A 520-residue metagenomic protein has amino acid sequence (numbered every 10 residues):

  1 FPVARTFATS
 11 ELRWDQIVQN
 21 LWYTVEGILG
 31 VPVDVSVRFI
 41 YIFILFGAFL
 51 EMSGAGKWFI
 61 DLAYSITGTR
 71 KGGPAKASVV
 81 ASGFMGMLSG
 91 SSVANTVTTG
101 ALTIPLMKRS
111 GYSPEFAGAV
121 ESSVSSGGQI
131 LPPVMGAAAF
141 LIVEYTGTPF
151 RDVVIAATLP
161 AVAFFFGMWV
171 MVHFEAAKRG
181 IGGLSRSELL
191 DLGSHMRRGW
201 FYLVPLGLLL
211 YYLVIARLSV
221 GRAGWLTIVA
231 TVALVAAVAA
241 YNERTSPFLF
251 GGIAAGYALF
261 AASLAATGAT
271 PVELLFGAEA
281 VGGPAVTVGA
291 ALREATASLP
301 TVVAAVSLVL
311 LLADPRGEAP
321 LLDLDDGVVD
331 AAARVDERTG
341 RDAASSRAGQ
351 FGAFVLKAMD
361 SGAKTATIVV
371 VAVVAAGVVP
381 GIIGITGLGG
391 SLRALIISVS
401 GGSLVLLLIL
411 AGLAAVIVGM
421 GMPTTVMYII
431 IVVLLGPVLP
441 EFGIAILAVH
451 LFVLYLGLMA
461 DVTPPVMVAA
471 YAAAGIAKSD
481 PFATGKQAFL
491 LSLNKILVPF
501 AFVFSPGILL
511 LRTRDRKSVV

Functional and structural regions predicted by a protein language model:
F1-M52, T69, G83, M87-L88: Membrane-interface helix-loop-helix modules in multi-pass membrane proteins
V3-E26, T267-R293, G389-S398, S403 (+1 more regions): Membrane-interfacial helical/loop segments at transmembrane boundaries in membrane proteins
R13-Q19, M52-K57, R334-A353, I382-T386: Short, membrane-interfacial amphipathic segments enriched in basic
E26-F39, I66-S78, S110-F116, R197-V204 (+4 more regions): Membrane-interfacial loop-to-helix junctions in multi-pass transporters
F39, F43, G73-P74, S82 (+8 more regions): Hydrophobic alpha-helical transmembrane segments in multi-pass membrane proteins
F46-F49, F84-M85, S126-L131, A372 (+8 more regions): Hydrophobic transmembrane alpha-helices
I60-G128, V134, A138-A139, G147 (+2 more regions): Hydrophobic transmembrane alpha-helices that form the pore/transport pathway of multi-pass ion and small-solute
I155-K364, V468-V520: Long, contiguous bundles of hydrophobic transmembrane helices that form the permeation core of multi-pass
